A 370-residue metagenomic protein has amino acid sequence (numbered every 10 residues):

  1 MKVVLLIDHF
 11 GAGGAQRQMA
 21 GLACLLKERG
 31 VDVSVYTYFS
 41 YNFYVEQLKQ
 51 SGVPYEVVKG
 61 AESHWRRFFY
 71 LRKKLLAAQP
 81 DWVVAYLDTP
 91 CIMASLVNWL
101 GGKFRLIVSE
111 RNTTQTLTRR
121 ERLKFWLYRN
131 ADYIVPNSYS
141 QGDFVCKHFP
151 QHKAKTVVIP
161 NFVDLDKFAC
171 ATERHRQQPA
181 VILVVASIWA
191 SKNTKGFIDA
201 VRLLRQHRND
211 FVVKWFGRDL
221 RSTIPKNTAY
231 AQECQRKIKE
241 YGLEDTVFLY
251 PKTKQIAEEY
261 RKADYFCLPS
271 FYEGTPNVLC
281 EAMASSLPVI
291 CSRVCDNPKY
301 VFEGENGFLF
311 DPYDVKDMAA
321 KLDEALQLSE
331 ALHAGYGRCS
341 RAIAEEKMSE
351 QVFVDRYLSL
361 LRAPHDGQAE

Functional and structural regions predicted by a protein language model:
V4, R174-K192, F197-V201, V213-K214: Conserved donor-binding/catalytic core segment of Leloir-type glycosyltransferases
S63, C146-K147, P160-Q178: Acidic anion/phosphate-binding donor-loop and adjacent secondary structure in glycosyltransferase catalytic cores
A85-C91, E110: Short His-centered aromatic/hydrophobic patch
A131-T156, V163-K167: A short, active-site helix/loop in glycosyltransferases that binds the activated sugar's phosphate group
T228-P251: Nucleotide-activated donor-binding/catalytic signature segment of Leloir-type glycosyltransferases, i.e., the conserved
K252, F271: Aromatic "clamp/platform" in nucleotide-sugar-dependent glycosyltransferases that forms part of the donor/acceptor
P288-C291, V301: Short hydrophobic beta-strand element within catalytic cores of glycosyltransferases and related nucleotide-activated
E303-G304, F308-V315, E324-E330: Conserved acidic donor-binding segment of nucleotide-sugar-dependent glycosyltransferases
